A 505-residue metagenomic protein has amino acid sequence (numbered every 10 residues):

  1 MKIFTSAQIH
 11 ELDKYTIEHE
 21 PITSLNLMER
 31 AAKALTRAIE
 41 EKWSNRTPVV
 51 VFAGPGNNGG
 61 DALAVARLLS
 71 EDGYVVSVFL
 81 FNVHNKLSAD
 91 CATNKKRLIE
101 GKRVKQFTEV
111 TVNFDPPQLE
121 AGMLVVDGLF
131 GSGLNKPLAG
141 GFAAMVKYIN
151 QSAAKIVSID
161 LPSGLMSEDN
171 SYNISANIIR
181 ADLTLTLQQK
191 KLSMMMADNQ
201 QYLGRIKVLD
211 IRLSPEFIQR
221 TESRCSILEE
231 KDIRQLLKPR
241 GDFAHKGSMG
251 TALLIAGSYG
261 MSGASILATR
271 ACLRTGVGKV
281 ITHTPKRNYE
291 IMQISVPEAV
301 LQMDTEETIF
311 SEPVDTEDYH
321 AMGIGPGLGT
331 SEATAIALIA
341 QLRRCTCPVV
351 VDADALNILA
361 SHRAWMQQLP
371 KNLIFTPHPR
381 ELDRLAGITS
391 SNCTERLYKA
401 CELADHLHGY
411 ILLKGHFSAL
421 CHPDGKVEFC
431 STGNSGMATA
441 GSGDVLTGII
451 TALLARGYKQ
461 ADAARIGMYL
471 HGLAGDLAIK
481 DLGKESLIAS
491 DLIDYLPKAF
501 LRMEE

Functional and structural regions predicted by a protein language model:
M1-N82, S88, L183, M194-V349 (+2 more regions): Small-residue (G/A/S/T)-rich helix-start motifs and N-terminal tracts that mark the onset
A64-N150, E290-Q302, S311-V314: N-terminal small/polar loop signature for handling phosphorylated ligands or for N-terminal nucleophile
L87-D90, G141, A176-I179, I488-D491: Short acidic-hydrophobic sequence patches enriched in Asp/Glu that either
V112-N113, L161-S167, L192, E307-I309 (+1 more regions): Short acidic loop-to-helix transition motifs that present clustered carboxylates
M123-L124, L129-S223: Internal gly/pro-rich beta-alpha loop/helix module that stabilizes soluble enzyme cofactors or their anionic handles
